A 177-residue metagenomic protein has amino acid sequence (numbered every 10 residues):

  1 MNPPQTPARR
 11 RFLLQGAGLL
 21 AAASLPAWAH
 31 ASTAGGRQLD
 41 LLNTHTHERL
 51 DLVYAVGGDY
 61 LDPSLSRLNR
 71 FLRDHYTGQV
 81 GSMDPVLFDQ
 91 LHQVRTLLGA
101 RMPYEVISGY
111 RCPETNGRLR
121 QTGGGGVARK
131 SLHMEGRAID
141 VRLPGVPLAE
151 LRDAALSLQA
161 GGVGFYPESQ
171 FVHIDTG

Functional and structural regions predicted by a protein language model:
M1-A23: N-terminal secretory signal peptides and thylakoid transit peptides that target proteins across membranes
N2-P3, A31-S32, R37-L42, G123-G177: Catalytic cores and adjacent binding grooves of peptidoglycan-active enzymes
S24-L52: C-terminal segment of N-terminal export signals and the immediately downstream linker at the start of the mature
T46, G58-D59, R111-T115, V146-L148 (+1 more regions): Solvent-exposed loop/turn segments at secondary-structure junctions within structured extracellular/periplasmic domains
L52-V53, R118-R120, D153: Short, solvent-exposed loop/turn and secondary-structure capping segments
G57-I107: Active-site acidic/histidine clusters and adjacent loop/turn architecture that either coordinate catalytic ions
Q90-R95, C112-T115, M134, V141: Cysteine-centered nucleophilic/redox motifs
P103-G117: Acidic helix-start/capping segments at beta-turn-to-alpha-helix junctions
